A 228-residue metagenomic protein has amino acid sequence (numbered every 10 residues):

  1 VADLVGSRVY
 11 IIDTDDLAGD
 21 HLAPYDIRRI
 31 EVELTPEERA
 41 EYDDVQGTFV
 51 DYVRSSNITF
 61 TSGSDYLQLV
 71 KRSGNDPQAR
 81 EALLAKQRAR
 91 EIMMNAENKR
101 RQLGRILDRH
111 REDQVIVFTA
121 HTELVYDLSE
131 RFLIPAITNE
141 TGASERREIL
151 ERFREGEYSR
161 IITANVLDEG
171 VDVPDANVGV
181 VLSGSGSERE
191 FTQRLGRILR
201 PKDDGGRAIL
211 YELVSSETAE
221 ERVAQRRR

Functional and structural regions predicted by a protein language model:
V1, I12-D15, S55-H110, V115 (+1 more regions): Helicase motor interdomain insertion/brace
V1-R54: Post-DEXD/H (motif II) to motif III coupling segment of the RecA-like Helicase ATP-binding lobe
V5-S7, A23-R28, L133, P174-V178 (+1 more regions): Short glycine-/polar-rich loops that comprise or flank the Walker A/P-loop and associated switch/sensor motifs
A18-G19, A40-E41, V171-V173, S187-T192 (+1 more regions): Switch/connector loops and helix/strand junctions flanking conserved nucleotide-binding motifs in nucleotide-processing
Q114-V171, E190-T192: Conserved helicase ATPase core of P-loop NTP-dependent helicases/translocases
T119, T138, S183, E212-S215: Short beta-strand/turn micro-motifs composed of small residues that flank or help shape donor/cofactor-binding pockets
I149-L150, V178, G186-I209: Conserved SF2 helicase motif VI
R197-R227: Conserved segment of the helicase C-terminal RecA-like domain
